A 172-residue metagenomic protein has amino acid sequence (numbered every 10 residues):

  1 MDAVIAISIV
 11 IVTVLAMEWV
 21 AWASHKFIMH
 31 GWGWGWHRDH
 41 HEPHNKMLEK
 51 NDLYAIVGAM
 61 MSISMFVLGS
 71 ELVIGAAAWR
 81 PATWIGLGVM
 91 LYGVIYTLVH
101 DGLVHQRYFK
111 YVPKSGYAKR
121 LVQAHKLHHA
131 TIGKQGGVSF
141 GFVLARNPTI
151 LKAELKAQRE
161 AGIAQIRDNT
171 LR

Functional and structural regions predicted by a protein language model:
D2-V4, G31-W32, R38-Y54, L72-A78 (+2 more regions): Cytosolic/stromal cytosol-facing helical appendages immediately following the last transmembrane segment
I7-I11, A82-G86: Hydrophobic alpha-helical transmembrane segments
V10-I11, W22-S24, Y108-P113: Short, charged low-complexity linear motifs
V12-A21, G88-H100: Alpha-helical transmembrane segments of multi-pass membrane proteins
M17, M29, E42-K46, S62 (+1 more regions): Short helix-loop boundary/capping segments at the starts of domains
V20-G33: Membrane-water interface of transmembrane alpha-helices
D52-E71: Core segments of transmembrane alpha-helices that mediate helix-helix packing or line hydrophobic substrate/ligand
